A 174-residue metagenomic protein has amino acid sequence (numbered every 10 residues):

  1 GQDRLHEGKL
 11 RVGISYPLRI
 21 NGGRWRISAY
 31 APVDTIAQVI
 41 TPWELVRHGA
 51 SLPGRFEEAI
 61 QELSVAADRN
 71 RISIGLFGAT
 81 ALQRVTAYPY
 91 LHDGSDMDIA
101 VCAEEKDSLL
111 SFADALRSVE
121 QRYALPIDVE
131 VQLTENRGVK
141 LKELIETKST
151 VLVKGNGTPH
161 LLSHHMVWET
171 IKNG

Functional and structural regions predicted by a protein language model:
G1-A79, R117-L125, V129: Helical scaffold of the NTase/Pol beta-like nucleotidyltransferase catalytic core
I20-G22, D107, R137: Residue-level signal for secondary-structure boundary sites
F56-I60, R84, F112: Amphipathic coiled-coil/heptad-repeat helices and related helical stalk/stem segments that mediate oligomerization
S64-M97, V101-D107: Active-site nucleotide-donor binding segment shared across nucleotidyl transfer reactions
A87, D114-A115: A short acidic, amphipathic alpha-helical/loop segment
K106-D114: Short, conserved charged micro-motifs
V119-G155: Conserved catalytic core of two-metal-ion nucleotidyltransferases
G157-G174: Extended, charge-rich low-complexity interaction segments
